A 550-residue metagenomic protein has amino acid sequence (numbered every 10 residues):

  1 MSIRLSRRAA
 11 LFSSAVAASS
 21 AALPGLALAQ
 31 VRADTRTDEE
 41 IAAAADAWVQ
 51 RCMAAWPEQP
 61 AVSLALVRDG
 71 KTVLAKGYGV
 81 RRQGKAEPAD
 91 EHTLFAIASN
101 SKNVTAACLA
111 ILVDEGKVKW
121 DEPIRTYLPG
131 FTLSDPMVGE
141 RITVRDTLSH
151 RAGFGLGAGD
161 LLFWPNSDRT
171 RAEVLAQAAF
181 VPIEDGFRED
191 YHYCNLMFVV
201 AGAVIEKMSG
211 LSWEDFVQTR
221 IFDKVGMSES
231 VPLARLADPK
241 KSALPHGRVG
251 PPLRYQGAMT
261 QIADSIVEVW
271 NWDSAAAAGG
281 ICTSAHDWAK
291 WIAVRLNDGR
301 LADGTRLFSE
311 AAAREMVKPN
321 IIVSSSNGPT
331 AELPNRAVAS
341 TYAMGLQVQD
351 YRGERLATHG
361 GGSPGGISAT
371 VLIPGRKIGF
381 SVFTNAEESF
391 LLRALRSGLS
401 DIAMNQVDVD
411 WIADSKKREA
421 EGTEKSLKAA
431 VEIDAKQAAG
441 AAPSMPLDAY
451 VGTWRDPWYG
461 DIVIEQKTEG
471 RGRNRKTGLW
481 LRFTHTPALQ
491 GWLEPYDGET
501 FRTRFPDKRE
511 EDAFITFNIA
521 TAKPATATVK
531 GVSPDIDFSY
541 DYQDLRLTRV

Functional and structural regions predicted by a protein language model:
M1-A17: N-terminal secretory signal peptides and thylakoid transit peptides that target proteins across membranes
A27-A29, A33: Boundary at the C-terminal end of the N-terminal hydrophobic targeting segment
A33, V323-S324, E332, S397-V550: Peripheral terminal and inter-domain segments
R36-I97, K117-K119, Y127, L133-S134 (+2 more regions): Short, conserved catalytic-motif segment at the N-terminal edge
D46-V49, L64, G70, F95-I124 (+2 more regions): Active-site SXXK
R82, P136-P364, A369: Short, surface-exposed loop or secondary-structure junction motifs that flank catalytic or metal-binding residues
T358-H359, A369-L372, R376-N385, A527-V529: Short, well-ordered beta-strand elements
P374-M404, D408: Contiguous hydrophobic, core-forming segments of folded domains
